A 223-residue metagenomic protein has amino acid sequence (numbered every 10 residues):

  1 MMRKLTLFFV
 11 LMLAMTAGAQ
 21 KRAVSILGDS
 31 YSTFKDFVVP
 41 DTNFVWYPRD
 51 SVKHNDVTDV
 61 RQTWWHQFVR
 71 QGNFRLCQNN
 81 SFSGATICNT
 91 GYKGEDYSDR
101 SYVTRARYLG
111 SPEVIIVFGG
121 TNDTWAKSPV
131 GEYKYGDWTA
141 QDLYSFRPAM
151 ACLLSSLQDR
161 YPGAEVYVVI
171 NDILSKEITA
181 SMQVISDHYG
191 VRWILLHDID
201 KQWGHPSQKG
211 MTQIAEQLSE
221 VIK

Functional and structural regions predicted by a protein language model:
M1-L5: Positively charged n-region of N-terminal signal peptides that target proteins for export
V10-G18: Hydrophobic h-region of N-terminal signal peptides that target proteins for export in Gram-negative bacteria
Q20-K21, I199: Alpha-helical hydrophobic/aromatic positions enriched in membrane-embedded helices and signal peptides
A23-S25, P40-G131: Conserved SGNH/GDSL esterase-like catalytic core that processes O-acyl groups on lipids and polysaccharides
L27-G28, V169: Short hydrophobic segments within beta-strands
Y31-S32, G210: Short active-site segment of divalent metal-dependent hydrolases/proteases that encodes the spacing between
F34-D36: Short N-terminal binding/cap micro-motifs at the start of the first secondary-structure element
D96-K223: Alpha-helical cap/lid subdomain in secreted, periplasmic, or secretory-pathway luminal O-acyl-processing enzymes
